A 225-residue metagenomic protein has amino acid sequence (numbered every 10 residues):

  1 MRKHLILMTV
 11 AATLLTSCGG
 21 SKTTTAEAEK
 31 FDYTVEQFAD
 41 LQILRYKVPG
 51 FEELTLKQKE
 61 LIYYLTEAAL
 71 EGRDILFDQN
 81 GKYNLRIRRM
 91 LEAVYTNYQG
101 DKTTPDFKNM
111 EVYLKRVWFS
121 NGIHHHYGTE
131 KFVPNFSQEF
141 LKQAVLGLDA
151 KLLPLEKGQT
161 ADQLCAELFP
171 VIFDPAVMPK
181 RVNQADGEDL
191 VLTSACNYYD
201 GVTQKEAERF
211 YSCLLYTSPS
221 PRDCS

Functional and structural regions predicted by a protein language model:
L5-T13: Sec-dependent N-terminal signal peptides
T16-S17: C-terminal motif of bacterial Sec signal peptides marking the signal peptidase cleavage site
G20-E29: Bacterial Sec signal peptide processing site at the extreme N-terminus
E29-G81: N-terminal-proximal low-complexity accessory segments that begin disordered and transition into the first
I87-K131: N-terminal accessory alpha/beta regions
Y127-G128, F132-Q204: Polar/charged low-complexity regulatory segments
E206, F210-L214: Long, low-complexity, polar/charged, intrinsically disordered or flexibly structured peripheral segments
Y216-C224: Single conserved hydrophobic/aromatic residue that forms the stacking wall/gate of nucleotide- or nucleobase-binding
